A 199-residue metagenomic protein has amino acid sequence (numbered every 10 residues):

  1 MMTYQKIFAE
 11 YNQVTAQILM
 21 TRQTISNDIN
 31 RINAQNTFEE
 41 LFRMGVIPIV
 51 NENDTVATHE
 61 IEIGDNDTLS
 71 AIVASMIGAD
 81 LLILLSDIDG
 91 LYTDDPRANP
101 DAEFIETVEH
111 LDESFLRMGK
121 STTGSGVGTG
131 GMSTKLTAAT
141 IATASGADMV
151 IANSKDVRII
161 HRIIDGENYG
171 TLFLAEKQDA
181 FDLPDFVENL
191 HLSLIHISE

Functional and structural regions predicted by a protein language model:
M1-V14, I18-S198: C-terminal catalytic "cap/lid" subdomain
